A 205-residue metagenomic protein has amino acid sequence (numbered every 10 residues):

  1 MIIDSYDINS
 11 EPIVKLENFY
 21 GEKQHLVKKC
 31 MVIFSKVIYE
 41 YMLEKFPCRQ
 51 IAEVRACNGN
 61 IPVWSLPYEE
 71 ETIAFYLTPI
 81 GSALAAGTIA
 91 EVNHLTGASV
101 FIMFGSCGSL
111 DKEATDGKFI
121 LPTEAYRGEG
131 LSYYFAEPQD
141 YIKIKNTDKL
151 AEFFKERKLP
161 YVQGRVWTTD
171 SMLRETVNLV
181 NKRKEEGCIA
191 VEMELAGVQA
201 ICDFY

Functional and structural regions predicted by a protein language model:
M1-I144, D148-K149, F204: Metabolite-binding pocket within alpha/beta catalytic cores that recognizes anionic/polar moieties
S35, G108, W167-S171, G197 (+1 more regions): Glycine-rich beta-alpha junction loops
E69, F153-Y161, V198, Y205: A structural motif corresponding to the C-terminal end of an alpha-helix and its immediate exit/capping segment
E70-T72, A98, K158-Q163, G187: A generic structural signal for alpha->beta connector loops
S82, I144, L173, V191-E192: Short alpha-helix boundary/capping motifs
M103, P122, V162-T169, E192: Short, conserved beta-strand edge motifs with alternating hydrophobic and charged residues
D140-E185: Active-site rim beta-loop-alpha module in soluble metabolic enzymes
N178-K182, I189-Y205: A C-terminal functional module that forms or caps the active site or interfaces directly with catalytic machinery
